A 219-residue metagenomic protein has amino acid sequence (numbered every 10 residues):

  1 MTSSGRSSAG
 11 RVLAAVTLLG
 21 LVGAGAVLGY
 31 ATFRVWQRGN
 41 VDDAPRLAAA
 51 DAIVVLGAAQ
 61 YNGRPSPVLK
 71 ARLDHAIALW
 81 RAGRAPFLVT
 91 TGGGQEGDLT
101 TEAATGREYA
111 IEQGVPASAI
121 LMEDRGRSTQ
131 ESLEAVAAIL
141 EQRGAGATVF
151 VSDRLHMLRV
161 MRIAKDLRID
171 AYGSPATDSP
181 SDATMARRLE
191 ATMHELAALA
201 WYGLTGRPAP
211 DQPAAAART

Functional and structural regions predicted by a protein language model:
M1, A9-V12, V89, V136 (+1 more regions): Solvent-exposed, charged interface segments at domain starts and junctions
M1-A48, A217: N-terminal membrane-anchoring alpha-helices
S7-S8, P116, T184, A209: Serine/threonine-rich low-complexity intrinsically disordered regions
A31-M193: A structural signal for short, hydrophobic/glycine-enriched beta-strand patches
A50, A209-T219: Short linear elements at protein peripheries
M185-D211: A transmembrane-helix-recognition feature enriched in membrane-embedded lipid enzymes and envelope glyco-/phospholipid
